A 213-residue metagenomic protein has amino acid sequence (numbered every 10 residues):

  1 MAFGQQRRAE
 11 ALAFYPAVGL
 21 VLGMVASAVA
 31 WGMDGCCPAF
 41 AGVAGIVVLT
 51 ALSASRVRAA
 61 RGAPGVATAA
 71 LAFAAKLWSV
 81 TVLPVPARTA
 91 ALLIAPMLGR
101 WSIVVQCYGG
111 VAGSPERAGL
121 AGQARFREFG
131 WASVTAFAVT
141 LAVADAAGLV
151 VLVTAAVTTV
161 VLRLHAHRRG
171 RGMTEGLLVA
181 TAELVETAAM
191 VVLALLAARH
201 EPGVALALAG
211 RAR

Functional and structural regions predicted by a protein language model:
M1-A54, P64-R213: Hydrophobic alpha-helical transmembrane segments
R56-R58: Gly/Ser-rich oxyanion-binding loop with an adjacent helix/lid that shapes the negatively charged ligand pocket
